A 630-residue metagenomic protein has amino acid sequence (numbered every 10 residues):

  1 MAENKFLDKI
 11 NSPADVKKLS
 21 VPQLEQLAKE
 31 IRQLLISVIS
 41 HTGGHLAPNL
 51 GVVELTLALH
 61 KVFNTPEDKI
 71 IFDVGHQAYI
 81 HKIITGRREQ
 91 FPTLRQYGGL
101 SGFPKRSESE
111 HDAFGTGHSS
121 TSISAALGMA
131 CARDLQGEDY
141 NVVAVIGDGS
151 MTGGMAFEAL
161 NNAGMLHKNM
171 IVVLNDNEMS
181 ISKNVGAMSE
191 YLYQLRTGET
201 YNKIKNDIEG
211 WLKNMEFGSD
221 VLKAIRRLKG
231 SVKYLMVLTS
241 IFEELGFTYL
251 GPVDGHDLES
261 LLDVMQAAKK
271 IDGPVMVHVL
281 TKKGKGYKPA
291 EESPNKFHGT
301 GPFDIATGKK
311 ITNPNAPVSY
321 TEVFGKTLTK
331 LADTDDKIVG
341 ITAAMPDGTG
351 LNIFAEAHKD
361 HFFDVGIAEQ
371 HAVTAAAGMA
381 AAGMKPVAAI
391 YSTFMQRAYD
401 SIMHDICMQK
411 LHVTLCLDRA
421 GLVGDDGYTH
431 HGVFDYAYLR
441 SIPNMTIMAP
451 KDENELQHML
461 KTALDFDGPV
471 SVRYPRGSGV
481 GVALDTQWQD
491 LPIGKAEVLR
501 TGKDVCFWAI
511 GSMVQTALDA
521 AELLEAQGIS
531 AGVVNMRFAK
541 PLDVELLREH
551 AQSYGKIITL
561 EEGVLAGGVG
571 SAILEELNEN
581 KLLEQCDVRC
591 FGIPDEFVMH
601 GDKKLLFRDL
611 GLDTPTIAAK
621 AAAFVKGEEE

Functional and structural regions predicted by a protein language model:
A2-I84, E243-L262, V275-T281: N-terminal amphipathic, basic-rich helices that act as targeting or association modules
H45-L166, Y320, I338, T342-A343 (+2 more regions): Cofactor-binding active-site loop characterized by glycine-rich and histidine/acidic residues
K69, T281-Q396, S401-L411, G468 (+4 more regions): Non-catalytic terminal/interface segments that mediate subunit docking, oligomerization, and allosteric communication
E178-F324: Long, well-ordered, tryptophan-enriched scaffold segments
V221-P289, H412-L417, Y436-T486, T614-E630: Structural signature of the thiamine diphosphate
D263-Q266, H298-G299, G308, S319-T334 (+6 more regions): Glycine-/acidic-rich phosphate or pyrophosphate-binding loops and their flanking alpha/beta elements
P302-A316, G424-D426, T446, S571-E630: Peripheral docking tails and interdomain loops at the edges of cofactor- or intermediate-handling domains
D364-V365, L518-A551: Generic long, charged, amphipathic alpha-helical segments
